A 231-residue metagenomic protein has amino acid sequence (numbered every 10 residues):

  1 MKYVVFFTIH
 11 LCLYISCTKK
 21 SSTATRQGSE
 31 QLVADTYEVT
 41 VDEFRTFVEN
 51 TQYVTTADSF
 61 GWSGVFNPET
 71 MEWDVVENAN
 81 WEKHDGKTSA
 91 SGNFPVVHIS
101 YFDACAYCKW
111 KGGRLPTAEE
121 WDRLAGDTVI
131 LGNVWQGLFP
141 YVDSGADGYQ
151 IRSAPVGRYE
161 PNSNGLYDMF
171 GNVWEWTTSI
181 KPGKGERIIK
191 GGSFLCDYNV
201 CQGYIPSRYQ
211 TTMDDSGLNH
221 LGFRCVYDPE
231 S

Functional and structural regions predicted by a protein language model:
M1-V4: Positively charged n-region of N-terminal signal peptides that target proteins for export
F6-C12: Bacterial N-terminal signal peptides
L13-T25: Bacterial Sec-dependent signal peptides at the C-terminal "C-region" and cleavage site
S21, Q27, V54, G61-N219: Functional-site microenvironments in short loops/helix caps that host divalent-cation chemistry
T25-L32, T36: Post-signal peptide N-terminal segment of mature Sec-exported envelope proteins
L32, F44-F47, Y107, Y159: Conserved hydrophobic/aromatic "anchor" residues that stabilize well-ordered secondary structure elements
V39, R45-A57, K111-G113: Short capping motifs at secondary-structure boundaries
N219-S231: Short, structured beta-strand segments at or near domain termini in extracellular proteins/domains
